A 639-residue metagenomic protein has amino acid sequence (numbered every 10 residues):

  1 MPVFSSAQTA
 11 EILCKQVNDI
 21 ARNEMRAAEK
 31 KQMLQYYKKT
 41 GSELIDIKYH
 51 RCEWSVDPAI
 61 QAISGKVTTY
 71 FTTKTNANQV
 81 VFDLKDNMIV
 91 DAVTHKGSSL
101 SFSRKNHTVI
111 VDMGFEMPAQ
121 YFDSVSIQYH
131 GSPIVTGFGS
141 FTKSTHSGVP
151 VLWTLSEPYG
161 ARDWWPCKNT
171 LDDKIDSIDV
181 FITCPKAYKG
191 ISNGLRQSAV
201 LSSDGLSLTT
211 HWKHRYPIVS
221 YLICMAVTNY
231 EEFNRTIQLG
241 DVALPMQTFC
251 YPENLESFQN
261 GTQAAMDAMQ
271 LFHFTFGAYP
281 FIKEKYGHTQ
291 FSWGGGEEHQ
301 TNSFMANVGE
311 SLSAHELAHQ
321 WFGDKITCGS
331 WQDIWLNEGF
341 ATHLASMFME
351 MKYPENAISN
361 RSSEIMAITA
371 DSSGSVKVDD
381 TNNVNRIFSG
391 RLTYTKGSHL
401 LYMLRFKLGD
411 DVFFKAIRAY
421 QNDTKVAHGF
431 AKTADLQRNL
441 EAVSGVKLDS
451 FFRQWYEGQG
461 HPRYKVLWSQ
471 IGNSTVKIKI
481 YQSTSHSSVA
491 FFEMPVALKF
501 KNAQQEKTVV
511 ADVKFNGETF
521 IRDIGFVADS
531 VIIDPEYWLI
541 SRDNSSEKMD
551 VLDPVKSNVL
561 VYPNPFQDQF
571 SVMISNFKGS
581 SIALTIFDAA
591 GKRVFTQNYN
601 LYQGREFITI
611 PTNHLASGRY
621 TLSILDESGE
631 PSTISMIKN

Functional and structural regions predicted by a protein language model:
A7-S64, S147-W153, L448-S450, Q454: N-terminal, polar/Ser/Thr-rich
T9-L13, V17, V80, K85-H146 (+2 more regions): A surface-exposed beta-strand-loop module
T40, Q128-D179, Y537-N558, Y562: Glycine/proline-rich low-complexity spacer/linker segments in large multi-domain proteins
G65, T154-E157, K168-A314, H343: Hydrophobic helix-coil surface modules that form long, contiguous segments used for peptide/substrate interaction
S303-S359: Zinc-dependent metallopeptidase catalytic helix centered on the HExxH motif and its immediate flanking segment
E338-K407, T424-A427: Acidic/His/Gly-enriched intrinsically disordered linker/tail segments that often contain short helix/coil "MoRF-like"
G390-I478: Amphipathic alpha-helical substructures
V555-Y562, F566-N639: C-terminal outer-membrane/trafficking sorting elements
